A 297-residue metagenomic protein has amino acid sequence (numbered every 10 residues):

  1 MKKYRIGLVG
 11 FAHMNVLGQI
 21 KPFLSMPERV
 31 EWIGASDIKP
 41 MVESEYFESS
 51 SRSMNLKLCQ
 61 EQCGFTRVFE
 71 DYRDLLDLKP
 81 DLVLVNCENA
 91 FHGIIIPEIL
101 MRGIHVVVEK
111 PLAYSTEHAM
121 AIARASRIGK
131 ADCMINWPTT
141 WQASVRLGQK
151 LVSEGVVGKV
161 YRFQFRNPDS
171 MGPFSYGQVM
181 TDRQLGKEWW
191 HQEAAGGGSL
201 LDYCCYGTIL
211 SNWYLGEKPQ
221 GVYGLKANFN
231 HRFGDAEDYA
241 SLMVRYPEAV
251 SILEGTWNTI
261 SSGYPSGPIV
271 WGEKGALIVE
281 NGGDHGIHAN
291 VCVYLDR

Functional and structural regions predicted by a protein language model:
M1-Q62: N-terminal Rossmann-like dinucleotide-binding module
K2, D202-Y203, G207-H285: Contiguous beta-strand/loop segments that form the cofactor/metal-binding neighborhood of enzyme cores
G7, S51-K57, P138, F174 (+3 more regions): C-terminal glycine/acidic-rich active-site capping loop/insertion
N15, T140-F233: Predominantly a Rossmann-like dinucleotide-binding segment in NAD(P)-dependent oxidoreductases
R67-L78: Short acidic low-complexity segments
P80-L82, E88-N89, G93-W141, G155: Beta-strand-loop-alpha-helix segment that lines the small-molecule cofactor/substrate pocket of alpha/beta enzymes
C87-E88, W257: Short glycine-/small-residue-rich Rossmann-like dinucleotide-binding loops
V108, C133-I135, Q164, L253 (+1 more regions): Hydrophobic residues in well-ordered beta-strands that form the structural core
